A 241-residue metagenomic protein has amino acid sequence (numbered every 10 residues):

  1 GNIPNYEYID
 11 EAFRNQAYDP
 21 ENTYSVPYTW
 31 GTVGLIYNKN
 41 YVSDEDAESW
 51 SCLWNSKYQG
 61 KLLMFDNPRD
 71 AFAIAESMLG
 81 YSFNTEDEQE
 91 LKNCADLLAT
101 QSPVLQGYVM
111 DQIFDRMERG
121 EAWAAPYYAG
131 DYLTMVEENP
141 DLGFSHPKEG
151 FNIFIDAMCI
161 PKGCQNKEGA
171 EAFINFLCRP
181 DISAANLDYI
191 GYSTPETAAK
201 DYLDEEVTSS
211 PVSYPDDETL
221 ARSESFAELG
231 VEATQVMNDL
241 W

Functional and structural regions predicted by a protein language model:
G1-L35, K61: A structural signal for short loop-to-beta-strand junctions that line the ligand-binding cleft of periplasmic/secreted
G1-N2, D19-N22, T134-H146, T208-P211: Ligand-binding "clamshell"
G1-Y8, S25-V26, P140-N152, P161-C164: Short beta-strand->loop
G34-Y41, S77-M78, I155-K167, A185-N186: A bilobed periplasmic-binding-protein/Venus flytrap-type ligand-binding module shared by bacterial periplasmic
C52-D66, L79: Short loop->beta-strand "edge-of-pocket" segments that line small-molecule binding or catalytic clefts across diverse
L63-N67, A71, A75, F83-E149: Ligand-binding pocket segment of bilobal, Venus flytrap-like solute-binding proteins
P161-A221: Mature extracytoplasmic/periplasmic domains
D217-W241: Conserved C-terminal helix/tail region of periplasmic/extracytoplasmic solute-binding proteins
